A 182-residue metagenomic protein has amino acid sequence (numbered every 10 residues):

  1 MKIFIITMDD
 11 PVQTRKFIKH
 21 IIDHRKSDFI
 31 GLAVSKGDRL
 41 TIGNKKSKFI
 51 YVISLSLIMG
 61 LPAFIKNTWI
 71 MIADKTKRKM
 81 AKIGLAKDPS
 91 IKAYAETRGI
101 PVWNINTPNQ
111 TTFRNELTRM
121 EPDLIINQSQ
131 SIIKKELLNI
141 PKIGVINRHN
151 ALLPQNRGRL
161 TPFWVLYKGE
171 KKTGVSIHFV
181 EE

Functional and structural regions predicted by a protein language model:
M1-E182: One-carbon transfer enzymes
